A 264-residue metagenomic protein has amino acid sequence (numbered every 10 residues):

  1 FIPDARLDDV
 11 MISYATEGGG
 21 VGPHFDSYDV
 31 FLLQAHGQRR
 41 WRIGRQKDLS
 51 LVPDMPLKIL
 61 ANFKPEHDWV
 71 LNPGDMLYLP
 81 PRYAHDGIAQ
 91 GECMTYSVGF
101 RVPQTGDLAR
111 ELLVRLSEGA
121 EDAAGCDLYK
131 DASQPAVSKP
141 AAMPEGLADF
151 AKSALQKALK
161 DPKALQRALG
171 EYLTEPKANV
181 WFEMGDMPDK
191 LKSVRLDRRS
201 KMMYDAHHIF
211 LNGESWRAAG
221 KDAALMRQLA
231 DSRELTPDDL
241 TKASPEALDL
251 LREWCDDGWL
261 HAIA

Functional and structural regions predicted by a protein language model:
F1-D75, Y83, I88-A124, L128: Active-site region of the double-stranded beta-helix
W69-L71, W216-A218, L235: Generic detection of short hydrophobic beta-strand segments and adjacent strand-loop junctions
Y78-P80, I263: Residue-level recognition of conserved beta-strand edge/terminus positions
L113-D189: C-terminal amphipathic alpha-helical segment
A154-L229, R252, A264: Acidic, low-complexity/disordered tracts enriched in E/D and polar residues
L225-A243: Short acidic, hydrophobic short linear motifs in intrinsically disordered regions
T241-D256: Short amphipathic alpha-helical interaction segments
